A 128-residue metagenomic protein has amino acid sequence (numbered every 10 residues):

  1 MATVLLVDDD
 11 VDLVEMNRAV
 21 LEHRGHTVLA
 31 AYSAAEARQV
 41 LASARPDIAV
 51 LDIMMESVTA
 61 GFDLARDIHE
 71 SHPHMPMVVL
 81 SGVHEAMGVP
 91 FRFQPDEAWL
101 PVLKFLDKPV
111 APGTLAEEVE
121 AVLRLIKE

Functional and structural regions predicted by a protein language model:
D8: Conserved acidic carboxylate
V11-L29: Two-component/phosphorelay signaling modules centered on CheY-like receiver
A30-I48: Acidic, metal-coordinating helix/loop segments flanking the phosphotransfer/catalytic sites of two-component signaling
Q39, F62-H74, R92-P95: Short amphipathic alpha-helix used as the core "switch/output" element in two-component signaling
A44-V50, M55, V78: Active-site beta3 strand of CheY-like receiver
D52-R66: Conserved phosphotransfer microenvironments
D63, V83-K108, G113, E117: Alpha4 helix (beta4-alpha4-beta5 surface) of REC/receiver domains from two-component response regulators
E120-E128: The C-terminal output helix
